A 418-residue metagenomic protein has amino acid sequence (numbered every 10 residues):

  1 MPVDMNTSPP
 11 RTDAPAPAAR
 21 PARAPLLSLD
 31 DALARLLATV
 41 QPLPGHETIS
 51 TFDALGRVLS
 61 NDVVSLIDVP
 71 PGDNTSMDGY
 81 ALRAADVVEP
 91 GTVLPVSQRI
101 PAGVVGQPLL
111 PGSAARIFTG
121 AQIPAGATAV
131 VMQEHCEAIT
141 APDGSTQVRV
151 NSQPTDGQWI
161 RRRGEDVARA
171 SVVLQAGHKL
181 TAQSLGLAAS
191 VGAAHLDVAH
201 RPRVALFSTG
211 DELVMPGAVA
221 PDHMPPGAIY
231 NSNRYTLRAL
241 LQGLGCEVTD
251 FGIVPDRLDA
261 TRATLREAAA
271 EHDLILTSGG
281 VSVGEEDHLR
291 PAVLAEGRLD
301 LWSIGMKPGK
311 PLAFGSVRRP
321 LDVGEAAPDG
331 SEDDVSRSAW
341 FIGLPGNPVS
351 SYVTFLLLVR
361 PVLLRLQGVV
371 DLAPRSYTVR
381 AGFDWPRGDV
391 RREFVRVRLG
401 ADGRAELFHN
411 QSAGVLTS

Functional and structural regions predicted by a protein language model:
M1-P90, R116, D143, R162 (+1 more regions): Short, low-complexity N-terminal leaders and the immediately following helix N-cap/first helix
P2-A14, P21-L29, A194-L344, P348-S351: Helix-rich terminal scaffold detector
P2-L27, Y80-D250, P255, H409: Short, glycine/charged-enriched hinge/interface segments at domain edges or termini
P25-L33, E47, T51, D73 (+15 more regions): Generic structural signal for well-ordered, non-membrane alpha-helical segments in soluble metabolic enzymes
D30-L33, E47-F52, S60-N61, N74 (+3 more regions): Flexible glycine/proline-rich
L33, L37, D78, Q133-E134 (+10 more regions): Predominant activation on well-ordered alpha-helical scaffold segments within soluble catalytic domains
R35, T39-L43, N61, V191-A194 (+8 more regions): Change "in soluble alpha/beta enzymes" to "in soluble alpha/beta proteins
T75, R116, Q122, I160 (+10 more regions): Short glycine- and Lys/Arg-enriched binding-loop motifs that mark or flank ligand-binding interfaces
